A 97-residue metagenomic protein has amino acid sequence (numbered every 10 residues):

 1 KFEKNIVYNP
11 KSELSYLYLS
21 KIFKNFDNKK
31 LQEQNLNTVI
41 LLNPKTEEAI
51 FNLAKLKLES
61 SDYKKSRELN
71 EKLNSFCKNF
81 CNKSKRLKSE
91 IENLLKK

Functional and structural regions predicted by a protein language model:
K1-Y8: N-terminal leader/linker segments that initiate helical-solenoid repeat arrays
N5, T38-V39, K72-L73: Canonical positions in the second alpha-helix
Y18, N52, R86-E90: Canonical tetratricopeptide repeat
N25-T38, S60-L69: Structural signature of tandem alpha-helical TPR/SEL1-like repeats, specifically the intra-repeat loop/turn
R67-K97: Terminal, low-structured helical/coil segments at or just beyond the last alpha-helical repeat
